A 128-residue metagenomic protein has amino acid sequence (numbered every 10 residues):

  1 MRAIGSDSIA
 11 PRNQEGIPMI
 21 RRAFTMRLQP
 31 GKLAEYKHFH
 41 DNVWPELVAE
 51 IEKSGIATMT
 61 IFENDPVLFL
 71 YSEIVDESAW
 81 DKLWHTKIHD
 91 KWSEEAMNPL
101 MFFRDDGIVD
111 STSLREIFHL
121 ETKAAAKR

Functional and structural regions predicted by a protein language model:
G5-P18: Short, Lys/Arg-enriched N-terminal segments with co-localized hydrophobic residues within the first ~10-30 amino acids
I20-K32: Short glycine-/aliphatic-rich beta-strand segments at the starts of folded cytosolic domains
F24, Y36, H40, L70: Hydrophobic pocket/interface hotspot
K32-I56: Short amphipathic alpha-helical segments
V48-F69, E73-E77: Short, glycine- and small/hydrophobic-rich beta-strand elements in well-ordered beta-sheets
S54-A57, V75-S111: An amphipathic, aromatic/His-enriched active-site/gating alpha helix that lines ligand/cofactor pockets
D105-R128: Short, low-order "capping/linker" segments at domain edges
